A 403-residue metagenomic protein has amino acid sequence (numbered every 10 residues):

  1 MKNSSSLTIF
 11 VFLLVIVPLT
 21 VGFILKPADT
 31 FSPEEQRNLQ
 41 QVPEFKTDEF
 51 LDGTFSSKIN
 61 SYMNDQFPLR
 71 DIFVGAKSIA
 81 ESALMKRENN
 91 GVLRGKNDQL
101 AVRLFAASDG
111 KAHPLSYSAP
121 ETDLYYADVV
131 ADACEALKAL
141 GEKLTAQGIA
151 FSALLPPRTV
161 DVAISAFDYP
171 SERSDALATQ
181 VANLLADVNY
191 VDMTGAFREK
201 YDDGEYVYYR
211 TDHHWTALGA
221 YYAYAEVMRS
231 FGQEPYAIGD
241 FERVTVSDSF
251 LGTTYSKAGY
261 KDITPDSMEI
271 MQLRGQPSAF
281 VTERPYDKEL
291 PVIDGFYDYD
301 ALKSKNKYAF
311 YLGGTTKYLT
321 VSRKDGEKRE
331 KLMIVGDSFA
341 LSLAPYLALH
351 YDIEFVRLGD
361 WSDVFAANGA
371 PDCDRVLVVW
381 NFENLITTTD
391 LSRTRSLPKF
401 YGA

Functional and structural regions predicted by a protein language model:
M1-A403: Extracellular glycan-modifying ectodomains
